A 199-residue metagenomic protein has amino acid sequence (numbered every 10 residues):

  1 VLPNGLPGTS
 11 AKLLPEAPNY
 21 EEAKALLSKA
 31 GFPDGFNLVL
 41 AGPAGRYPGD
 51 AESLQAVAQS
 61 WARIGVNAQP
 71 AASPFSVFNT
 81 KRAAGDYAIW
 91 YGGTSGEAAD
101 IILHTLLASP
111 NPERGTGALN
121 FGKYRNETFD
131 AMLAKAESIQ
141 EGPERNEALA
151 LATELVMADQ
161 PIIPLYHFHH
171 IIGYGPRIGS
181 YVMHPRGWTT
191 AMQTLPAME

Functional and structural regions predicted by a protein language model:
V1-K29, R46-E52: Structural transition elements
G8, R63, N67-F78, A83 (+2 more regions): Extracytoplasmic/peripheral linker and loop segments enriched in polar/acidic and small residues with frequent Thr/Pro
A23, V57, F78-R82: Short, hydrophobic alpha-helical packing/hinge segments within bilobed ligand-binding/sensory domains
G35-G45, Q69: Short, well-ordered beta-strand elements
A51-I64: Short, polar/charged alpha-helical segment
P74-F75, G92-E97: Beta->alpha turn/N-cap motifs
A88-G93, P164: Paired acidic/hydrophobic, glycine-rich loop segments that form the ligand-binding mouth/hinge of periplasmic-binding
I172-E199: Long beta-strand-rich cores associated with HINT superfamily self-processing modules
